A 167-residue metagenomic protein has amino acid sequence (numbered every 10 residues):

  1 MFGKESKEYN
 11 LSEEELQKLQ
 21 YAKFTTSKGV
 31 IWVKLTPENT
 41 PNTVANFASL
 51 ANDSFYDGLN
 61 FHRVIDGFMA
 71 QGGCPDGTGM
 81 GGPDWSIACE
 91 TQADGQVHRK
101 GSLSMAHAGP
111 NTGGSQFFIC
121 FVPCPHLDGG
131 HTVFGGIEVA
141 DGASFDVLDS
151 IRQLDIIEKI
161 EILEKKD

Functional and structural regions predicted by a protein language model:
M1-D167: Cyclophilin-like peptidyl-prolyl cis-trans isomerases
